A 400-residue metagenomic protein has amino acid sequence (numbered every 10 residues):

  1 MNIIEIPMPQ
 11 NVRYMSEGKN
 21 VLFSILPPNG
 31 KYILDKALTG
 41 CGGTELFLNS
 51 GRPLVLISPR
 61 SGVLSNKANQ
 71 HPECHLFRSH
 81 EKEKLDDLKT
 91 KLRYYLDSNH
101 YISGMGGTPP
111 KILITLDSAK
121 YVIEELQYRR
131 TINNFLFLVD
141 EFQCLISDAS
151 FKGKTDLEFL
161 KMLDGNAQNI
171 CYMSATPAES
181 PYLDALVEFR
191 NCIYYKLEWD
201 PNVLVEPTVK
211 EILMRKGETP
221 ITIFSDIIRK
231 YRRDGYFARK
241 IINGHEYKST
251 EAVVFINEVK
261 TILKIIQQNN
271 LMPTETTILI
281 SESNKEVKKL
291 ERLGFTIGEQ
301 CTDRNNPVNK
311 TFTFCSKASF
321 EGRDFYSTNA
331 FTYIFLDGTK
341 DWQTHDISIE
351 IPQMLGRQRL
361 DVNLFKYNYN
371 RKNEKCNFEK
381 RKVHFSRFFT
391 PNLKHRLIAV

Functional and structural regions predicted by a protein language model:
T39, G43-E83, A178-Y182, V259-K260: Conserved Walker A/P-loop ATP-binding site and its immediately adjacent core in helicase/helicase-like ATPase domains
P53-L64, L113-T115, K230-N270, L279: Conserved strand-helix element at the start of the C-terminal RecA-like helicase core
E73-E124, R292-R304: Inter-Walker segment of RecA-like/P-loop motor cores
D117-A119, Y128-D164: SF2 helicase catalytic motif II
P177-G235: Interdomain hinge/linker at the junction between the two RecA-like core domains of SF2 helicases
K285-C315: Conserved helicase ATPase core of P-loop NTP-dependent helicases/translocases
D324-G338: A short beta-strand element within the Helicase C-terminal
K340-N363: Conserved SF2 helicase motif VI
